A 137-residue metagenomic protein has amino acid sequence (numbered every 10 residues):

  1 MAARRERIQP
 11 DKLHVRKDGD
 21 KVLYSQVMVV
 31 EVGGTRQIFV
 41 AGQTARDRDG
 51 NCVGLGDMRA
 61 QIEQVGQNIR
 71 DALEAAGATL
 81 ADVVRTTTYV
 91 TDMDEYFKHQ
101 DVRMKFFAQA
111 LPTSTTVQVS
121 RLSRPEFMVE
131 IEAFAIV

Functional and structural regions predicted by a protein language model:
M1-Q67, D71-V84, V90-V137: N-terminal presequence-like segments and the immediate start of the first folded domain
